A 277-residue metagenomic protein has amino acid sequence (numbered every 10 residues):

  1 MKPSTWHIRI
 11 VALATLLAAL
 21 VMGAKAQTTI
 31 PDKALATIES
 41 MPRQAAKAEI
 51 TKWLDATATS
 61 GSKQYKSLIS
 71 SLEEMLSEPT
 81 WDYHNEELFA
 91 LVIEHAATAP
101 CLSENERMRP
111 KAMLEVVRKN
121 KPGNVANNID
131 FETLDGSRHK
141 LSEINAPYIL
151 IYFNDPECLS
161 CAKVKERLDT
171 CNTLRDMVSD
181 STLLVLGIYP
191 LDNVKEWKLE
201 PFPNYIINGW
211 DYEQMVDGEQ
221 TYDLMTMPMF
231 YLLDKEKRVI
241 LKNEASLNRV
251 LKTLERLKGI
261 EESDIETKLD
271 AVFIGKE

Functional and structural regions predicted by a protein language model:
M1-Q27: Bacterial Sec-dependent N-terminal signal peptides
A26-L134: Oxidative protein folding and maturation machinery
H139-D169, V185-L186: Short active-site neighborhood of thiol/selenol oxidoreductases, capturing the structured segment around
A146-Y148, D180-L183, N204-Y205: Loop/turn elements at helix/coil->beta-strand transitions in domains of secreted/extracellular proteins
A162-P201, Q214-G218: Structural microenvironment flanking redox-active thiols in thiol-disulfide oxidoreductases
K198-Y231, K235-E236: Short, internal strand/loop/helix patches that form the active-site neighborhood or redox-interaction surface
L232-E277: Thiol-/selenol-based redox modules, centered on thioredoxin-like and closely related oxidoreductase domains
